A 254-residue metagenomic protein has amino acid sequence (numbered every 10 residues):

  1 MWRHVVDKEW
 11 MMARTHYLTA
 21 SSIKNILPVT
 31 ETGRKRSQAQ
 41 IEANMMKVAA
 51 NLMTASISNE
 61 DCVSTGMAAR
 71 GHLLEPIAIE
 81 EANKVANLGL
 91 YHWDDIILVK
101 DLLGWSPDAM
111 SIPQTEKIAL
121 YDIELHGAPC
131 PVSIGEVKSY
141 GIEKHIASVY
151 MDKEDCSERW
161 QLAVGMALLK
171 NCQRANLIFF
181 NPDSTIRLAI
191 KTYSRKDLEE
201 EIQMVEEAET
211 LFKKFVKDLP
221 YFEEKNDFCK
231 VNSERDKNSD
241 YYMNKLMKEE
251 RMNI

Functional and structural regions predicted by a protein language model:
M1-L73, D152, K225, K230-I254: Charged, glycine-rich intrinsically disordered N-terminal tails and low-complexity linkers that flank
I41-M45, L74, A78, Q161 (+2 more regions): Alpha-helical structural motif
N59-C62, L73-E80, K144-H145, E158: A generic short-segment signal for beta-strand/edge and adjacent turn/coil regions
M67-L90: Acidic-basic catalytic patches of nuclease active cores, encompassing PD-(D/E)XK and other metal-cofactor nuclease
E75, A82-N83, W93, D155 (+2 more regions): Generic ordered-secondary-structure signal
A86-F222, N226: Nucleic-acid nuclease catalytic cores
